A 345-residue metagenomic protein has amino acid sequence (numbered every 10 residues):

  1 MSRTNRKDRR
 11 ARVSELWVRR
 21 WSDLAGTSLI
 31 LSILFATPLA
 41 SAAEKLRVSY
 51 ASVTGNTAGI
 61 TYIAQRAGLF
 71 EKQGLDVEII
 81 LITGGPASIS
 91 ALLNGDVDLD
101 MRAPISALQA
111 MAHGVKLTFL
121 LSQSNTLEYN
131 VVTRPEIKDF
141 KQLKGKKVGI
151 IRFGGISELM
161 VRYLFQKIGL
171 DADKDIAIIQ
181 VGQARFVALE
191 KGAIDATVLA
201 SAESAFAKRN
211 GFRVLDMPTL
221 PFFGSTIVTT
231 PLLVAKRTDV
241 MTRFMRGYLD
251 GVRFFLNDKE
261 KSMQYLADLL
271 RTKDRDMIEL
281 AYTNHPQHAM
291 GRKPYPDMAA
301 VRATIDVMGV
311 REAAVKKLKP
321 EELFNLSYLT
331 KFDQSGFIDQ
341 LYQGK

Functional and structural regions predicted by a protein language model:
M1-R20: N-terminal secretory signal peptides that target proteins for export/translocation
D23-A36: Bacterial N-terminal signal peptides
T37-S41: Signal peptide processing junction and immediate N-terminal pro/mature segment of secreted/exported proteins
A42-V181, R185-V187, D195-S201, R213-P221: Short, glycine-/small- and polar/acidic-enriched structural segments that line small-molecule recognition paths
I105-S106, A184-D274: Pocket-lining segment of extracytoplasmic ligand-binding domains
G155-D175, L249-L280, E322-G336: Ligand-binding clefts/hinges and TM-proximal coupling segments of bilobed small-molecule sensing domains
R237-L318: Secondary-structure end/capping motifs
G309-K345: Conserved C-terminal helix/tail region of periplasmic/extracytoplasmic solute-binding proteins
